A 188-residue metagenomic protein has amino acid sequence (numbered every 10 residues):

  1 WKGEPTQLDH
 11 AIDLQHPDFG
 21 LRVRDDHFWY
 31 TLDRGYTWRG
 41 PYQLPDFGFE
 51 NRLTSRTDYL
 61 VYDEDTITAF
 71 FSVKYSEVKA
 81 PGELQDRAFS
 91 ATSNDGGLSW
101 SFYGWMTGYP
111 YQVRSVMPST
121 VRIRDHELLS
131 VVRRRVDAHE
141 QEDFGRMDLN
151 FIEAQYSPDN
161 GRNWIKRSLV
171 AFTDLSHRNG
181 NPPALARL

Functional and structural regions predicted by a protein language model:
W1-L188: Asp-box/BNR beta-propeller blade signature and adjacent active/binding-site loops in extracellular glycan-interacting
